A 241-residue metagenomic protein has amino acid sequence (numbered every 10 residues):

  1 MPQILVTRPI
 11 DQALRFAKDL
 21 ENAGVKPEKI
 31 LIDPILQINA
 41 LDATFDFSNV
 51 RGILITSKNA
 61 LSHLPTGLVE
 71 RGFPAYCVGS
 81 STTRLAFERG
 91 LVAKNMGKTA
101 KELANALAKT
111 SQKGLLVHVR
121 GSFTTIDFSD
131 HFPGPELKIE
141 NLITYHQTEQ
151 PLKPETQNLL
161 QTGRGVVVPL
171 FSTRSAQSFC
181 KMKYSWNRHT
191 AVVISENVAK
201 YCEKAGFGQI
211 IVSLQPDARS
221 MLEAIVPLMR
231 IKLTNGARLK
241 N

Functional and structural regions predicted by a protein language model:
M1-N241: Signature of uroporphyrinogen-III synthase
